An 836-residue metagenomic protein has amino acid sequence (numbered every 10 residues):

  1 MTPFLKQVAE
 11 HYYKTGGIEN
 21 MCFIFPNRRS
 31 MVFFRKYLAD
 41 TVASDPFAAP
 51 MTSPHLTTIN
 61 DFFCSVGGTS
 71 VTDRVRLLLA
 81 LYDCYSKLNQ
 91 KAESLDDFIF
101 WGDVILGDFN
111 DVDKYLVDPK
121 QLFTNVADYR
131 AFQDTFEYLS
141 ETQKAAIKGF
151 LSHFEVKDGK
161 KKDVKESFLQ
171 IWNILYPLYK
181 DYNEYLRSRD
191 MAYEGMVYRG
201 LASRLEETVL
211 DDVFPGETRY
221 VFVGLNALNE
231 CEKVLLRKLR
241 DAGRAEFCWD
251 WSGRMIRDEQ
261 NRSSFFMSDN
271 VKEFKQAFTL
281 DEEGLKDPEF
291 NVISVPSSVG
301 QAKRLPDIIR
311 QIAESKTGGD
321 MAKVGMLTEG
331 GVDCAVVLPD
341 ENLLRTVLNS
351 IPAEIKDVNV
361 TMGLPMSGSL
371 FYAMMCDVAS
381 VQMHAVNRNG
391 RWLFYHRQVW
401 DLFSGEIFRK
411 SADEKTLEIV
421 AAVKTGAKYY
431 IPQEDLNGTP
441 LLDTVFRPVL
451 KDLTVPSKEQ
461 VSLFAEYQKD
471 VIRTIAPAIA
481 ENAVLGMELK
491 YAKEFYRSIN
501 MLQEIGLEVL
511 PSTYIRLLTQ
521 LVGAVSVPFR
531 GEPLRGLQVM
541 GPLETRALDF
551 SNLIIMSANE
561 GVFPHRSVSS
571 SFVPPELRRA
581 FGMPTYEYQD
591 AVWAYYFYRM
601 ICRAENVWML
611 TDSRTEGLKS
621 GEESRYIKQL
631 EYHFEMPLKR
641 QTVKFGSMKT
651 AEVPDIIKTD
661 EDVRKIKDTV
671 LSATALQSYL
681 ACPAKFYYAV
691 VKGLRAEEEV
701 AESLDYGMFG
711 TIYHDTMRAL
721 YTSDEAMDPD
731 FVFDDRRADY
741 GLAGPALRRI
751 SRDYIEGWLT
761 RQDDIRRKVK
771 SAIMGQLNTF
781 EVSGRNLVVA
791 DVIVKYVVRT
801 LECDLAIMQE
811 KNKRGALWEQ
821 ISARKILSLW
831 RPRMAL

Functional and structural regions predicted by a protein language model:
M1-T58, F63, G67-S70, S264-L836: Anion-coordinating catalytic cores for phosphoryl-, nucleotidyl-, and glycosidic chemistry
R28-F214, E230, E418, K424: Basic/charged alpha-beta structural segments of nucleotide/phosphate-handling enzymes
D97, F168, A245-F247, R388 (+2 more regions): Acidic, low-complexity intrinsically disordered regions
P177-R199, T218-V221, G284-P296, F581-M583: Acidic/glycine-enriched edge-of-secondary-structure segments
M191, A245, N606: Residue-level detector of anion-binding/catalytic polar loops
Y198-L201, Y220, L553, V607: Short, well-ordered beta-strand core segments
D212-F214, T218-D269: Extended, H/D-rich, highly charged conserved domains that either
